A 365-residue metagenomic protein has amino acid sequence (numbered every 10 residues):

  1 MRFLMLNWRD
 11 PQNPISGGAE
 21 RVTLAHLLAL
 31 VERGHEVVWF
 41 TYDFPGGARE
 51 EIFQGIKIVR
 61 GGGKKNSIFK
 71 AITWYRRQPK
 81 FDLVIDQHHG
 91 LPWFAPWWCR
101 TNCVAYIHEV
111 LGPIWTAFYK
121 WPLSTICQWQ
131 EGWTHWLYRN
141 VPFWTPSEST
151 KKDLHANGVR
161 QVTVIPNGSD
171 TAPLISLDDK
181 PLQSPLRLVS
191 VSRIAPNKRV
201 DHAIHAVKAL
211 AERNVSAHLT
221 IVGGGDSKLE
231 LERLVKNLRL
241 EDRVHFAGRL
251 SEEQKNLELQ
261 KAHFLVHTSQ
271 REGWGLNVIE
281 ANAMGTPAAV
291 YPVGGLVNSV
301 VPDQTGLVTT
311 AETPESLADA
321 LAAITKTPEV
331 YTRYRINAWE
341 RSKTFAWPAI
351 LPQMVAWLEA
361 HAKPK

Functional and structural regions predicted by a protein language model:
L123-W144, K152: Membrane-proximal helix-turn-helix segments that form the acceptor-binding/catalytic region of lipid-linked
W144, K180-V207: Conserved donor-binding/catalytic core segment of Leloir-type glycosyltransferases
S149, G168: Carbohydrate-associated surface elements
E232-L250: Nucleotide-activated donor-binding/catalytic signature segment of Leloir-type glycosyltransferases, i.e., the conserved
Q270: Aromatic "clamp/platform" in nucleotide-sugar-dependent glycosyltransferases that forms part of the donor/acceptor
P287-V290: Short hydrophobic beta-strand element within catalytic cores of glycosyltransferases and related nucleotide-activated
P302-D303, L307-P314, A323-P328: Conserved acidic donor-binding segment of nucleotide-sugar-dependent glycosyltransferases
V330-T344: A short, well-ordered alpha-helix in the C-terminal region of glycosyltransferases
